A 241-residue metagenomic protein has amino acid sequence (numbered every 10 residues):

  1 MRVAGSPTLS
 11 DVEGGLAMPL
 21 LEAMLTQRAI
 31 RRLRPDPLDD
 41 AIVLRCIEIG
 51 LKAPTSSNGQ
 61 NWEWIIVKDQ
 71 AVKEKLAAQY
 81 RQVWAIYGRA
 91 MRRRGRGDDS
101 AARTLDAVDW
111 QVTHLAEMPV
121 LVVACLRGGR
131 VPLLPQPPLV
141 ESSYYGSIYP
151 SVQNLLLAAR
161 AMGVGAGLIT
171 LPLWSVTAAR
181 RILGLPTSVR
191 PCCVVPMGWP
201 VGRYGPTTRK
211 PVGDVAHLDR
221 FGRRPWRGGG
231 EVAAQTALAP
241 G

Functional and structural regions predicted by a protein language model:
G5, L20-D36: Generic N-terminal amphipathic, Lys/Arg-enriched alpha-helix
L9, L16, T26, I30 (+1 more regions): C-terminal helix-cap and adjacent tail motif
Q27, R45-L51, V122, R127-G128 (+1 more regions): Small-aliphatic-rich amphipathic alpha-helix that forms the alpha element of a beta-alpha
R32-L33, E63, G165-I169: Short catalytic-loop micro-motif centered on adjacent basic/acidic residues
L51-N58: Glycine-rich phosphate/pyrophosphate-binding beta-alpha loops
G59-N61, L115-V120, R190: Short connector loops at helix/strand junctions that flank enzyme active sites, especially segments positioning acidic
I66-I148: Glycine/small-residue-rich phosphate/adenosyl-binding loop
A85-G95, I182-T208: A glycine-rich helix N-cap at a beta->alpha junction
